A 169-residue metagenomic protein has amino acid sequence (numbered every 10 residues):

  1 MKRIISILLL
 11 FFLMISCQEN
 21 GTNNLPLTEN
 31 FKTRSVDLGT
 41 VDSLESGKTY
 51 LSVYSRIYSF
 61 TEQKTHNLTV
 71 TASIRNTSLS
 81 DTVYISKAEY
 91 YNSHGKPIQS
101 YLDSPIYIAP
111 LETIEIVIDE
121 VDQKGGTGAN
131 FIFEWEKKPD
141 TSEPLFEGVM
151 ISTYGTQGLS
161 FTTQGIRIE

Functional and structural regions predicted by a protein language model:
K2-L8: Sec-dependent signal peptide recognition, specifically the positively charged N-region followed immediately by
L13-S16: C-terminal motif of bacterial Sec signal peptides marking the signal peptidase cleavage site
T22-N30, D122-E169: Terminal connector regions
L25-G47: Post-signal peptide N-terminal segment of mature Sec-exported envelope proteins
T65-T71: Short, solvent-exposed loop/turn segments enriched in Ser/Thr/Gly
I74-D81: Asparagine-centered strand-capping/turn motif at beta-strand->loop junctions
D81-A88, S100, E143-E147: Short, hydrophobic/aromatic beta-strand segments
S93-N130: Intrinsically disordered, low-complexity Pro/Gly/Ser/Thr-rich segments with frequent PxxP/GP/PP motifs and embedded
